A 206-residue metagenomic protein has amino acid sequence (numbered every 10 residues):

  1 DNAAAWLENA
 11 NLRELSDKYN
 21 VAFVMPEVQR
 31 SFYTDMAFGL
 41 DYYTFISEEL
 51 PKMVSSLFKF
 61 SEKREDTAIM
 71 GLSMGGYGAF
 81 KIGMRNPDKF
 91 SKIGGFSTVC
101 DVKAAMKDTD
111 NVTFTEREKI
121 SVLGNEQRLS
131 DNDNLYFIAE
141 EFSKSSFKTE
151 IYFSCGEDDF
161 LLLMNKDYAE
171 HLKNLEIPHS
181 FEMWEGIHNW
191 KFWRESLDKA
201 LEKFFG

Functional and structural regions predicted by a protein language model:
D1-G206: Non-catalytic cap/lid and distal C-terminal segments of serine-dependent acyl enzymes
